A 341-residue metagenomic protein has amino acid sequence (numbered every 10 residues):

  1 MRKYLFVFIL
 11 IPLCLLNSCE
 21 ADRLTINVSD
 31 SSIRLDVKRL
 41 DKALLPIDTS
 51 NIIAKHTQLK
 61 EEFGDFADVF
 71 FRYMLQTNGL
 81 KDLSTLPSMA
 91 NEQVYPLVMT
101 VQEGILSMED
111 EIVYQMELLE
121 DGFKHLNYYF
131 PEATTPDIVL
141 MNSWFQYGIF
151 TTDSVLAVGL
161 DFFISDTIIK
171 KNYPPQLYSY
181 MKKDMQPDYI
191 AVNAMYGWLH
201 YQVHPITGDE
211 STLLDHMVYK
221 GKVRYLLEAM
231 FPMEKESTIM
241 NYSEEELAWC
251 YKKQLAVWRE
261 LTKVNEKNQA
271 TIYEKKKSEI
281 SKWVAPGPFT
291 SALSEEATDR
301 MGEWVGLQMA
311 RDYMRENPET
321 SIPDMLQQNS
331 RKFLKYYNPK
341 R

Functional and structural regions predicted by a protein language model:
Y4-L13: Sec-dependent N-terminal signal peptides
L15-S18: C-terminal motif of bacterial Sec signal peptides marking the signal peptidase cleavage site
E20-S88: N-terminal mature-domain "stem" immediately C-terminal to a signal peptide or N-terminal signal-anchor/transmembrane
L45, L75, N127-P131, L227-K235 (+2 more regions): Sec-exported extracytoplasmic/periplasmic mature domains
P87-L247, I322-L326, S330: Acidic/His-rich structured neighborhood in mature extracellular/periplasmic domains
I149-T151, W249-V257, L326-K340: Short, mixed-charge aromatic SLiMs
K222-T290: Acidic/His/Gly-enriched intrinsically disordered linker/tail segments that often contain short helix/coil "MoRF-like"
N268-R341: C-terminal soluble interaction/assembly domains
